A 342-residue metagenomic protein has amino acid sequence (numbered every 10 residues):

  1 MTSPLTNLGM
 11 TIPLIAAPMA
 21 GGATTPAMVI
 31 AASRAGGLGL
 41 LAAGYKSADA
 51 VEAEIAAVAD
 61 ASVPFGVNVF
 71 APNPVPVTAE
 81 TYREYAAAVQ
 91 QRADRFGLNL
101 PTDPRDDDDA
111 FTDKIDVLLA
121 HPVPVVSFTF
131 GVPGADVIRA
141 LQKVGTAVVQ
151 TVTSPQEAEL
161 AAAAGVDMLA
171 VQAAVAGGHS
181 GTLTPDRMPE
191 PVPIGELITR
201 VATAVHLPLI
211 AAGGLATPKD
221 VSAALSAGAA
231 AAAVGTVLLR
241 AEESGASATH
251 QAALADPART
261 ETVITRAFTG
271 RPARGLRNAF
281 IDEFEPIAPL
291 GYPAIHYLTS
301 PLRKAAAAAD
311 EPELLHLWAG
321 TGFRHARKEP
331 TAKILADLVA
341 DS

Functional and structural regions predicted by a protein language model:
M1-A204: Active-site entrance/lid segments in N-terminal catalytic domains of soluble metabolic enzymes
H179-I210, L215-S342: Conserved active-site-proximal phosphate/metal-binding subdomains
